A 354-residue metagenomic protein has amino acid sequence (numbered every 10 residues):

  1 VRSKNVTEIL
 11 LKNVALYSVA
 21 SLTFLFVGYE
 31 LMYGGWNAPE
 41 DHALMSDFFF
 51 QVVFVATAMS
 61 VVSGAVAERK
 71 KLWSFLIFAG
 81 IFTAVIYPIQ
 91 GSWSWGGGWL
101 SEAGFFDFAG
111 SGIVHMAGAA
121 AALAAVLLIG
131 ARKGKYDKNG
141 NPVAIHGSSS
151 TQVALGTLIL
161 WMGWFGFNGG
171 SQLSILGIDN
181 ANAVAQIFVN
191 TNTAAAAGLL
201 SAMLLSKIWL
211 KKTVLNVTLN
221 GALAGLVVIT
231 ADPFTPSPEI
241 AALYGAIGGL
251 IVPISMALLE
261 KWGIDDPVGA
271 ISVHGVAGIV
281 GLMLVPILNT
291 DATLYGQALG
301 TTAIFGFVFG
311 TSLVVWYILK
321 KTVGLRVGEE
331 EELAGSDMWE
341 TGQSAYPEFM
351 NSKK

Functional and structural regions predicted by a protein language model:
V1-K354: Hydrophobic alpha-helical transmembrane bundles of multi-pass membrane proteins
